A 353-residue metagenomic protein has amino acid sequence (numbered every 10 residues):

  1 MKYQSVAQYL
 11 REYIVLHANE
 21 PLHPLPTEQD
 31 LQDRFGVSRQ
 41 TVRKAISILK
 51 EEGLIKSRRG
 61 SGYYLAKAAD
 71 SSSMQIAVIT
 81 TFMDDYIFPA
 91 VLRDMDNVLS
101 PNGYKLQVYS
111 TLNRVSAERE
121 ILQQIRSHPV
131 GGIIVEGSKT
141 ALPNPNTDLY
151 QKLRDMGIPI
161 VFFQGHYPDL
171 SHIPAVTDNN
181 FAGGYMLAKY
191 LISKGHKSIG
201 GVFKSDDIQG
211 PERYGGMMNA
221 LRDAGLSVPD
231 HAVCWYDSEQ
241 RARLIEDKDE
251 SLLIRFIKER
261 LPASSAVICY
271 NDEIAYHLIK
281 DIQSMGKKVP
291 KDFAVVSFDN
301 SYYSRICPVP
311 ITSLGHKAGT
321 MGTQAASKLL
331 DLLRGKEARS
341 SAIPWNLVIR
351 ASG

Functional and structural regions predicted by a protein language model:
M1-G36, R93, V115, S127: Extreme N-terminal segment that seeds HTH/winged-HTH DNA-binding domains in transcriptional regulators
V6, S171-G201, N219, E246-K258 (+2 more regions): Hydrophobic alpha-helical segments within soluble ligand-binding/sensing domains
H23-S57: N-terminal helix-turn-helix
A69-G132: Amphipathic helical "hinge" segments at domain boundaries
V130-K139, V161, G200-K204, L261-N271 (+1 more regions): Periplasmic-binding protein-like
E136-A182, M186, E273, D299-I311: Flexible loop/hinge segments that line or gate small-molecule binding clefts
Y185-L226, S340-G353: An alpha-beta-alpha
E250-G353: Flexible loop/turn connectors
